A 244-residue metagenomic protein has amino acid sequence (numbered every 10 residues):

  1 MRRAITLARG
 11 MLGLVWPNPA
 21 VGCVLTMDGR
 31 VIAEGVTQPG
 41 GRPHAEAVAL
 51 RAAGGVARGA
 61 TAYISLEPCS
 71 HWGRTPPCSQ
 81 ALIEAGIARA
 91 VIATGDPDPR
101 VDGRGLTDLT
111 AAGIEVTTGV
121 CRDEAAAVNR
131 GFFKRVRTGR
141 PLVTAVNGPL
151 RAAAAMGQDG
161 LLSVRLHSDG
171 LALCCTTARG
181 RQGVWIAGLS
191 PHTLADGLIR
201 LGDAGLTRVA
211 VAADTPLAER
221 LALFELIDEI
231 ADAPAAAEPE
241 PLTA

Functional and structural regions predicted by a protein language model:
M1-W16: Short, basic/aromatic recognition patches
A4, G22, C69, L109 (+1 more regions): Residue-level signal for inorganic ion chemistry
V15-P19, H167-D169: Short, flexible loop/turn motifs enriched in small residues
P17-A20, G139-P141: Short, basic and Ser/Thr-rich N-terminal targeting/leader segments
A20-G29, L173: Short beta-strand scaffold segments in enzyme catalytic cores
L25-A126, L189, R220: Zn2+-dependent cytidine deaminase-like catalytic core
R130-A210, T215-A244: Active-site ligand-binding patch in enzyme domains
